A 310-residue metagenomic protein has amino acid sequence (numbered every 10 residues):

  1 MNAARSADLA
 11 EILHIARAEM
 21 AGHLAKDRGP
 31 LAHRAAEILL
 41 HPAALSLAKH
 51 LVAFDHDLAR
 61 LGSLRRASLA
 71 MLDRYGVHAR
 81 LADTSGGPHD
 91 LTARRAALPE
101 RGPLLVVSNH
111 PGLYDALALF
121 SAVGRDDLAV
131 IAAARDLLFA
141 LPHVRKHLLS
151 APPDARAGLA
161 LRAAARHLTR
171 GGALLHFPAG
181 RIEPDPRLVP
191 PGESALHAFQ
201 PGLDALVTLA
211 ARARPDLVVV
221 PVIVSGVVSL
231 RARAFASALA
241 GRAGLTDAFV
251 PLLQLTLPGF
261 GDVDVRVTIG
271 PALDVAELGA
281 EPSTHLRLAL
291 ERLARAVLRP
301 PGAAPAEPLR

Functional and structural regions predicted by a protein language model:
M1-L104, Y114-A118, R125, R310: Membrane-anchoring hydrophobic helices of lipid-metabolizing enzymes
L104-R156: Catalytic core of membrane glycerolipid acyltransferases/transacylases, capturing the structured, soluble-facing
A116-A118, L141-H143, A160-R162, P178 (+2 more regions): A short secondary-structure junction signal
A129-A132, A173-F177, V218-I223: A structural signal for short, well-ordered beta-strand segments and their strand-loop junctions that often border
S150-R162, H197-G202: Active-site glycine-rich loop that binds ribose-phosphate moieties when present
A160-R170: Short amphipathic alpha-helices and their capping/turn segments at secondary-structure boundaries
R170-P184: A structural motif
P184-L278: A cross-family acyltransferase "interaction/gating" segment
